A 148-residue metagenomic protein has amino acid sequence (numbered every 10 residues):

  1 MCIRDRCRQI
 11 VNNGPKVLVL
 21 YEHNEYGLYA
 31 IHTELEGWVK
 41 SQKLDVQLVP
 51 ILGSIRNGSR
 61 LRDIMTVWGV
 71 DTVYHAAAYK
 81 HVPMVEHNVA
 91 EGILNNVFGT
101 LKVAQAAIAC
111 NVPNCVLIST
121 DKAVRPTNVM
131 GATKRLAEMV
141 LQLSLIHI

Functional and structural regions predicted by a protein language model:
M1-D5, I146-I148: Conserved small/polar residues in nucleotide/adenosyl-binding loops
D5-N57: Phosphate-binding active sites in nucleotide-utilizing proteins
R6, I31-T33, R60-I64, M84-H87 (+1 more regions): Short acidic, glycine/serine/threonine-rich loops at helix termini
P15-K16, M65, G69-Y74, V112: Proline-aspartate-enriched helix->loop->beta-strand connector
L52-G69: Conserved Rossmann-fold cofactor-binding substructure of NAD(P)-dependent oxidoreductases
H75, Y79-R135: Conserved Rossmann-fold NAD(P)-dependent oxidoreductase catalytic core, especially the SDR/UDP-sugar
N114, V140-I146: Conserved beta-loop-beta element that borders a ligand/cofactor-binding pocket
